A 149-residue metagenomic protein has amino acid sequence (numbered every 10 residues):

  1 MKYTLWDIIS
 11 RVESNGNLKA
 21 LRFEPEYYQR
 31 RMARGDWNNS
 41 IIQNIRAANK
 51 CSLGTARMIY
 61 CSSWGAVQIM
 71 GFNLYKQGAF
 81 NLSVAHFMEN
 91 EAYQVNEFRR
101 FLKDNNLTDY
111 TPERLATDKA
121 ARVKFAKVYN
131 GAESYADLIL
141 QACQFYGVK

Functional and structural regions predicted by a protein language model:
M1-K149: Catalytic glycan-binding domains that act on GlcNAc-containing polysaccharides
